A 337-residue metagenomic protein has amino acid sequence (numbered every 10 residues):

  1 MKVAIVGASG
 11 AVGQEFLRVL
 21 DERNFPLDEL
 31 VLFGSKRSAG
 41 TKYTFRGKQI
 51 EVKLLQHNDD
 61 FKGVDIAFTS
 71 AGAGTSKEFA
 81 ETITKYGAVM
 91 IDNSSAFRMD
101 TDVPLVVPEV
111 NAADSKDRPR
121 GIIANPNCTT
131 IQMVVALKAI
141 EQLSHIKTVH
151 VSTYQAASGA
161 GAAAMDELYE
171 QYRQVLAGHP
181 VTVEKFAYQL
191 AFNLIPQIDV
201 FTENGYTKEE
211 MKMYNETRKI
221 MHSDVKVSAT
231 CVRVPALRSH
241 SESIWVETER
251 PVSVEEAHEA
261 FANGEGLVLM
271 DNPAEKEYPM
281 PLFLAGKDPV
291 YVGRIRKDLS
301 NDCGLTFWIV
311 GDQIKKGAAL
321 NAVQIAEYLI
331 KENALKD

Functional and structural regions predicted by a protein language model:
M1-L190, K226, V290-Y291, I295-S300 (+3 more regions): N-terminal Rossmann-like NAD(P) cofactor-binding subdomain of oxidoreductases, focused on the glycine-rich
A67, A157-D337: Charged docking surfaces used in two-component/phosphorelay signaling
